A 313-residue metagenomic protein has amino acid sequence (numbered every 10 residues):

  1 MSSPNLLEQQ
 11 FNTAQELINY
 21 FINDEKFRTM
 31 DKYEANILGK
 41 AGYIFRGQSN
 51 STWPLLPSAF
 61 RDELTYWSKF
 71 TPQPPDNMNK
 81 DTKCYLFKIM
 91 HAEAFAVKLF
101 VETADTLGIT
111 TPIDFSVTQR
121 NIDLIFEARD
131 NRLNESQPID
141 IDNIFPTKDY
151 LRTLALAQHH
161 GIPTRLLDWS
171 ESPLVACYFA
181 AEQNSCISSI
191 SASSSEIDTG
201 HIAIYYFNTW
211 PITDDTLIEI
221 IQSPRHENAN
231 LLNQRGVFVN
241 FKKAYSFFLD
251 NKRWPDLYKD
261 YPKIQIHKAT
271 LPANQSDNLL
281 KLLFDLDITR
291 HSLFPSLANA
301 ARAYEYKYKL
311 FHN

Functional and structural regions predicted by a protein language model:
M1-N313: Catalytic-core elements of nucleic-acid end-processing and repair enzymes
